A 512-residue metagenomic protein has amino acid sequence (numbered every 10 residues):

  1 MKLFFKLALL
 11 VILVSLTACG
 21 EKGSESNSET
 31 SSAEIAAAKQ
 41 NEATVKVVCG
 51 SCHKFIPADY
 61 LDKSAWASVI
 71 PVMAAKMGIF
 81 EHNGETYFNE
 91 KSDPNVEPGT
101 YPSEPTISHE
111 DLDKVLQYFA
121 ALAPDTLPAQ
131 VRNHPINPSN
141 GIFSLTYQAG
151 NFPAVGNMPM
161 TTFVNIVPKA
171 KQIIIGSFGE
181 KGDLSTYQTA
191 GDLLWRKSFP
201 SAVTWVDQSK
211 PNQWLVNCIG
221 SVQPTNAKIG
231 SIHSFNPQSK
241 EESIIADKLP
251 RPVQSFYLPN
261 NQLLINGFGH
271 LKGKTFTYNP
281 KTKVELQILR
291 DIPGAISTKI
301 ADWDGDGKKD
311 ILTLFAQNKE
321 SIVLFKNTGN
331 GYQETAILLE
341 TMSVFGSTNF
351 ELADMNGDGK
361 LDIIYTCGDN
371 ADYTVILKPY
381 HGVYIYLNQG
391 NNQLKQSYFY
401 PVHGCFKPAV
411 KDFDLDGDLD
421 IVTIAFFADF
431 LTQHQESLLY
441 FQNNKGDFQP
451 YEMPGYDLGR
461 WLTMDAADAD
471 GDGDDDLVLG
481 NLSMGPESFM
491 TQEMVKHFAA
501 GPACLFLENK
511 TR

Functional and structural regions predicted by a protein language model:
K2-L10: Sec-dependent signal peptide recognition, specifically the positively charged N-region followed immediately by
L10-L13, I421: Detector for intrinsically disordered, low-structure N-terminal pre-sequences
S15-A18: C-terminal motif of bacterial Sec signal peptides marking the signal peptidase cleavage site
G20-K22: Bacterial signal peptide processing site
S24-S26: Ser/Thr/Pro/Gly-rich low-complexity linker/stalk segments immediately outside membranes or between
E29-K39, S51-Y60, A65-R512: Beta-propeller-forming repeat regions
K46: Residues immediately within or flanking Cys/His clusters that coordinate Zn2+ in small zinc-binding modules
